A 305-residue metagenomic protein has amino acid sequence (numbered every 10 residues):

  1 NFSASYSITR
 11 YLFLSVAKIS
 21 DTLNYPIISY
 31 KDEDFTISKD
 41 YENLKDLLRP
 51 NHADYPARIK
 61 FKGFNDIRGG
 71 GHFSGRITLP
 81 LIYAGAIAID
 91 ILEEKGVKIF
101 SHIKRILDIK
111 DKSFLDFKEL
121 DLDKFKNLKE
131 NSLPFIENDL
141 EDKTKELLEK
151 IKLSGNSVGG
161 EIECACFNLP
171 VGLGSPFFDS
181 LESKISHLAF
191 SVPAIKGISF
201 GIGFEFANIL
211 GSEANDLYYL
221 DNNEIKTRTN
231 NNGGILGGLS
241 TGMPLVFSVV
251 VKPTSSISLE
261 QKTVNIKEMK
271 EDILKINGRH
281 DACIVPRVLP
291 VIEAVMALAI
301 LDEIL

Functional and structural regions predicted by a protein language model:
N1-K39: ATP-binding N-lobe of GHMP and related small-molecule kinases
F2, S38-K39, N65-I77, V171-S175 (+2 more regions): A short glycine/serine-rich beta->alpha loop
S20, D32-D34, I103-K110, N168-P170 (+4 more regions): Acidic, glycine-rich active-site loops and adjacent beta-strand->loop/helix elements that engage anionic groups
N43-G71, K262-H280: Short acidic, glycine/tyrosine-flanked loop/strand segments centered on an H-E-D-like triad
I59-F177: Glycine-rich, mobile lid/loop segments that gate access to catalytic sites or pores
R76-V97, D179-H187, M243-T254, A294-L305: Alpha-helical support elements that line or immediately flank enzyme active sites and cofactor-binding pockets
G155-E271: Glycine-rich anion/phosphate-binding loop at the beta-strand->alpha-helix junction
T254-L305: Internal helix-turn-beta structural module
